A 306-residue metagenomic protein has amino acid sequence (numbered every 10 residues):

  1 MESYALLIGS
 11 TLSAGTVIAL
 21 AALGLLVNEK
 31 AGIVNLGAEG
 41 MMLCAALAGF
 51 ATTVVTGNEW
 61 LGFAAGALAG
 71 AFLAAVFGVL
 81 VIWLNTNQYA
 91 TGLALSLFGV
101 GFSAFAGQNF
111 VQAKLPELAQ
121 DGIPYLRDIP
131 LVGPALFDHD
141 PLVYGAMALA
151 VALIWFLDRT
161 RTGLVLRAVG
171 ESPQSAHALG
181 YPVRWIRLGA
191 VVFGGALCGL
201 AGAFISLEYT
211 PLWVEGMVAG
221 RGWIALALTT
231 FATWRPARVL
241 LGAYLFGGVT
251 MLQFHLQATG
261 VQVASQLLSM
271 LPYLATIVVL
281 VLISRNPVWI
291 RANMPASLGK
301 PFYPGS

Functional and structural regions predicted by a protein language model:
S3-I8, L157, G194-T229, Q262-V263: Inter-helical junctions in multi-pass inner-membrane proteins, predominant in energy-converting antiporter-like
L6-T56, F63, L68, F72-Y89 (+1 more regions): Single transmembrane alpha-helix segments in multi-pass membrane proteins
N28-V34, L73-R127, R159-R161, M217-G220 (+1 more regions): Short loop segments and helix-boundary regions at transmembrane helix junctions of multi-pass inner-membrane proteins
E39-G40, A152, Y209-R235, G242 (+1 more regions): Glycine-rich helix-loop "coupling/hinge" segments at transmembrane-helix boundaries in multipass transporters
Q88-A90, P116-G122, D138-G145, R187 (+4 more regions): Loop-to-transmembrane alpha-helix initiation sites
G99-R159, T259-L268, N293-S306: Transmembrane helix-bundle core of multi-pass membrane transporters and related energy-transducing complexes
A135-W213, P236-L241: Helix-loop-helix "hairpin" substructures at the membrane interface of multi-pass membrane proteins
L153, E171-A178, P182-W185, L256-S306: Cytosolic-side transmembrane-helix boundaries in multi-pass membrane proteins
